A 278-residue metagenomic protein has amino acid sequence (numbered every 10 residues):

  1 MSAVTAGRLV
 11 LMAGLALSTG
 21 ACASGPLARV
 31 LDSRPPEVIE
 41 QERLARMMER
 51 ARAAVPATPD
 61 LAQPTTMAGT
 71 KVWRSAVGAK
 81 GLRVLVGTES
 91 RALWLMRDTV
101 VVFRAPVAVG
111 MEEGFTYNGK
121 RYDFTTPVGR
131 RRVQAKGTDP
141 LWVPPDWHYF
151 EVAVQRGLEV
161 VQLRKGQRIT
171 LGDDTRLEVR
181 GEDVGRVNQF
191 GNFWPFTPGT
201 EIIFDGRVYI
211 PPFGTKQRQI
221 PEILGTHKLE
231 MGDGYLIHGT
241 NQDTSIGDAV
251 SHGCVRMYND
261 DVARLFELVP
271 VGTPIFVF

Functional and structural regions predicted by a protein language model:
S2, R8, G14, S18-F278: N-terminal pre-domains immediately preceding structured catalytic cores
